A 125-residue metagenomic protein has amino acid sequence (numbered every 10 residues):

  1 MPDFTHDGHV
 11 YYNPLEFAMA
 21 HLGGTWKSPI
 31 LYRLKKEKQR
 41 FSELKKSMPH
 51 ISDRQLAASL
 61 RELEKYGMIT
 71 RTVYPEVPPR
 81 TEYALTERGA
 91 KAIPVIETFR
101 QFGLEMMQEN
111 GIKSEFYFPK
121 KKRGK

Functional and structural regions predicted by a protein language model:
M1-V10, K65, T70, E87-K125: C-terminal regulatory/oligomerization modules of transcriptional regulators
H9-Q55, E82: N-terminal helix-turn-helix DNA-binding core of bacterial DNA-binding proteins
F17, K46, A58, P94-E97 (+1 more regions): Generic recognition of well-ordered alpha-helical segments within structured catalytic/regulatory domains
K36, V77, K91: Glycine-/small-residue-rich active-site loops that bind phosphorylated ligands and cofactors
E37-K38, I51, L63, G103-M106: The DNA-recognition helices of helix-turn-helix-type DNA-binding domains
H50, E76-R80, V95: Hydrophobic residues in alpha-helical membrane-spanning segments
L56, L60-L63: Basic amphipathic alpha-helical segments that dock to polyanions
E64-A84: Beta-hairpin "wing" of winged helix-turn-helix
